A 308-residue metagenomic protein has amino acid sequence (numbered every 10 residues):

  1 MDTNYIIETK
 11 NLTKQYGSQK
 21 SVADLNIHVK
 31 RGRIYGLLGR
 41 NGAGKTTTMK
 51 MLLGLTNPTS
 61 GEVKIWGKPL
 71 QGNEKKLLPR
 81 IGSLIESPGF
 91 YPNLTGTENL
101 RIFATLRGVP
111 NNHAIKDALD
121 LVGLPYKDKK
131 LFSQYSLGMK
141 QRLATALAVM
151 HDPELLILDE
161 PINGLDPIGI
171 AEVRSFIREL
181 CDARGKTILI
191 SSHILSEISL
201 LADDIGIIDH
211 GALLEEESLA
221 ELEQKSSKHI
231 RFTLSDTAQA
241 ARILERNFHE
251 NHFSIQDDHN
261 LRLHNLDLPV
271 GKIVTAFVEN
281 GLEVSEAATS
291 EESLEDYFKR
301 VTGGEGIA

Functional and structural regions predicted by a protein language model:
M1-Y5, G304-A308: Short, Lys/Arg-enriched, disordered terminal segments
D2, T95, G138, E223-K225 (+1 more regions): Short coil/turn motifs at beta-sheet boundaries
N4-T9, K14-I190, L195-D209, L213-E215: ABC transporter nucleotide-binding domains
T13, T97, L121, L195 (+4 more regions): Alpha-helix N-cap/helix-start and coil->helix boundary motif
L78, L100-R101, K116-L119, A171 (+5 more regions): Generic structural signal for individual residues within well-ordered alpha-helical segments across diverse proteins
T105-G108, G303-I307: Non-catalytic alpha-helical coupling and interface elements of nucleotide-dependent molecular machines and regulators
S175-H264: ABC transporter nucleotide-binding domain
K228-V301, A308: Short, charged/small-residue-rich alpha-helical element at the C-terminal edge of ABC transporter nucleotide-binding
